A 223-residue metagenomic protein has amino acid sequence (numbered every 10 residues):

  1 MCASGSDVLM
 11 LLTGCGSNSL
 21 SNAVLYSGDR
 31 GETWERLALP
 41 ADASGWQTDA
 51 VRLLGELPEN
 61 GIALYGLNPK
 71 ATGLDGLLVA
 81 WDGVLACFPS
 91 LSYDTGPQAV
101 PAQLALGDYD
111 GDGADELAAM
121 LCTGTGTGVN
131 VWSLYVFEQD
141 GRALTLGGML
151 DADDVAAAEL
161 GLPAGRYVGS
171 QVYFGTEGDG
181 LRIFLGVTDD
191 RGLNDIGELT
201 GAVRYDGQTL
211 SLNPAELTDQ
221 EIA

Functional and structural regions predicted by a protein language model:
L11, G124, N130-S133, A143-E198 (+1 more regions): Short aromatic loop motif centered on NTY/YTY
G16-S21, P69-L74, T127-N130, L193-G197: Short, solvent-exposed loop/turn segments at conserved positions within beta-propeller repeat blades
S27-G28: Conserved Ser/Thr-centered positions that define the repeating blades of beta-propeller domains
E35-P40, P89-S90, T145-V155, N213-L217: Beta-propeller fold detector
A41-A102, E216-T218, I222: Terminal domain-start segments
Q47-E59, V100-Y109, A164-D179: Beta-propeller blade termini
E56-Y65, G111-L121, G178-F184: Acidic/hydrophobic-patterned starts of short beta strands in beta-sheet-rich repeat architectures
D75-L85, V129-L150, A202-S211: Beta-propeller blade repeat segments, especially FG-GAP/WD-type strand-to-loop junctions in 6- to 7-bladed propeller
